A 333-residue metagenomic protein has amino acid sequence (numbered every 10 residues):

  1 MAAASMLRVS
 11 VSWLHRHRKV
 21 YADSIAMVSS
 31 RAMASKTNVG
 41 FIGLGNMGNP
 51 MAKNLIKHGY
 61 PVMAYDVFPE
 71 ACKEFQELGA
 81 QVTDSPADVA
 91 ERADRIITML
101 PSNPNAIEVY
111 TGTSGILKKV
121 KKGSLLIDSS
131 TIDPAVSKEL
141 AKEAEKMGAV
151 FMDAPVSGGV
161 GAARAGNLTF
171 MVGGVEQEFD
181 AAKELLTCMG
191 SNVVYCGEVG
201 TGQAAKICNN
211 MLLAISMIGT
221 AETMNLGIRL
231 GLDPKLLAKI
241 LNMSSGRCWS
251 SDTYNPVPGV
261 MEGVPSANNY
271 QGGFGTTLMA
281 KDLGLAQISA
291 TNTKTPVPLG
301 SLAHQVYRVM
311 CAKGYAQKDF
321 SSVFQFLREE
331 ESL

Functional and structural regions predicted by a protein language model:
A2-M99, G123-S124, S129, V160-A163 (+2 more regions): NAD(P)+-binding Rossmann beta1-loop-alpha1 motif at the extreme N-terminus of oxidoreductases
I56, Q76, E145, T187 (+2 more regions): Anion (oxyanion) recognition and catalysis
V62, V82, A144, G148-M152 (+3 more regions): Hydrophobic beta-strand scaffold residues
P86-M152: Rossmann-fold NAD(P) dinucleotide-binding segment
T131-A214: Rossmann-fold dinucleotide-binding core
T201-L333: Helical "substrate-binding/catalytic lid" subdomain of Rossmann-like NAD(P)-dependent dehydrogenases/reductases
